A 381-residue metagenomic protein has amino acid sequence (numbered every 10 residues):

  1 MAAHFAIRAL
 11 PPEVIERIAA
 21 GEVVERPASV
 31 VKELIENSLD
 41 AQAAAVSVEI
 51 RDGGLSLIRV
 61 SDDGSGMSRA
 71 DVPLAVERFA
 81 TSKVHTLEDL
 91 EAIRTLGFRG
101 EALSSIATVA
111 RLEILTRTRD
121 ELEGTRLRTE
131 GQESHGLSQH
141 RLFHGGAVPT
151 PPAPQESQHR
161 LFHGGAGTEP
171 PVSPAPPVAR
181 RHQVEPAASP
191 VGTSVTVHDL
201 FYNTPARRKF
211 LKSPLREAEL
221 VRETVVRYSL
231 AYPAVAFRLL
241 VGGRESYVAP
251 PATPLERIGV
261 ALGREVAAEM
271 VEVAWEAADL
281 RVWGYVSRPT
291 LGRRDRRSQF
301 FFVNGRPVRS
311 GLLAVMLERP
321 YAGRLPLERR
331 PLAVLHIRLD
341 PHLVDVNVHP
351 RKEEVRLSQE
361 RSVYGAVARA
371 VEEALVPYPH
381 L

Functional and structural regions predicted by a protein language model:
M1-L381: N-terminal phosphate-binding caps/lids of nucleotide- and nucleic-acid-binding domains
